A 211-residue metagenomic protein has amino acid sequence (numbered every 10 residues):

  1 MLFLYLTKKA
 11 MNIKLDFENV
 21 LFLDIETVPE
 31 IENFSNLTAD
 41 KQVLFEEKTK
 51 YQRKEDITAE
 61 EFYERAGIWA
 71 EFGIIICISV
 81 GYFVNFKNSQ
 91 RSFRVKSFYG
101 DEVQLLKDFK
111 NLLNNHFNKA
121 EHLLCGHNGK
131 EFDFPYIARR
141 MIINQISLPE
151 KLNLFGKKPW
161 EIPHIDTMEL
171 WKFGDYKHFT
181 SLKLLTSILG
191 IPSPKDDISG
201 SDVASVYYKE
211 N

Functional and structural regions predicted by a protein language model:
L4-L6: Short hydrophobic targeting helices and cationic amphipathic motifs that mediate membrane/organellar targeting
M11-N111, N115: Conserved RNase H-like, two-metal-ion catalytic cores of nucleic-acid enzymes
I13-E18, G73-G100, H116-N211: Metal-dependent phosphoesterase core characteristic of DEDDh/y 3'-5' exonuclease domains
